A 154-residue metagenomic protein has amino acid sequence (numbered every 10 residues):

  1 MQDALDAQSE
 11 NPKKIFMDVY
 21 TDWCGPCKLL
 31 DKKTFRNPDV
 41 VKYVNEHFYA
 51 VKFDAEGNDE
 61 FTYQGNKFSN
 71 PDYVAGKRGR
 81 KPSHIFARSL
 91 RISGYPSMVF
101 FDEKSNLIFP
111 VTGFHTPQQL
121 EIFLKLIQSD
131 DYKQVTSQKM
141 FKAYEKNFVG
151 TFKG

Functional and structural regions predicted by a protein language model:
M1-I15, V44: A short beta-strand-turn-helix
Q2-D3, P38-V41, N45-F109, P117 (+1 more regions): Thioredoxin-like thiol-disulfide oxidoreductase module
E10-G25, A50: Short active-site neighborhood of thiol/selenol oxidoreductases, capturing the structured segment around
V19, D102, T112: Glycine-rich, histidine-containing beta strand-loop boundary motifs that form or position
G25-P26, S69: A short, structure-level motif marking secondary-structure boundaries and short turns
K28-K32: Detector for the c-type heme attachment site
F35: Serine-hydrolase catalytic core recognition
P110-G154: Thiol-/selenol-based redox modules, centered on thioredoxin-like and closely related oxidoreductase domains
